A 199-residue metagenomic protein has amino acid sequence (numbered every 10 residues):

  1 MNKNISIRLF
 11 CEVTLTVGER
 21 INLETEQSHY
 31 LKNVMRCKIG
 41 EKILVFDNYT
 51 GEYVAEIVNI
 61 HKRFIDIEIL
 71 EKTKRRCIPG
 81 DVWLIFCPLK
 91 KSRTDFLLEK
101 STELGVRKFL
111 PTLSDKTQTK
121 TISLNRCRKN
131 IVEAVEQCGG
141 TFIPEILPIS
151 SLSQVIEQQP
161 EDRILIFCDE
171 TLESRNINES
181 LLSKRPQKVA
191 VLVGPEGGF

Functional and structural regions predicted by a protein language model:
M1-K74, N125: N-terminal positively charged helical leader segments and presequences
E12-T14, T25-E26, N48, P88 (+3 more regions): Fold-independent oxyanion-binding glycine-rich loops and adjacent beta-strand/coil segments at enzyme active sites
T16-V17, S150-E157, E173-R175: A short acidic, often aromatic-flanked loop/helix-cap motif at beta-alpha or helix-coil junctions that lines enzyme
K38, Q158-D162, S183-P186: Flexible, charged surface loops at secondary-structure boundaries
I43, I65, R76-I85, L181-Q187: Mobile, glycine- and charge-enriched loop segments and immediately flanking short secondary-structure elements within
K74-F167: RNA substrate-binding interface of SAM-dependent RNA methyltransferases
L165-F199: Active-site/ligand-binding-proximal alpha/beta "capping" segment
